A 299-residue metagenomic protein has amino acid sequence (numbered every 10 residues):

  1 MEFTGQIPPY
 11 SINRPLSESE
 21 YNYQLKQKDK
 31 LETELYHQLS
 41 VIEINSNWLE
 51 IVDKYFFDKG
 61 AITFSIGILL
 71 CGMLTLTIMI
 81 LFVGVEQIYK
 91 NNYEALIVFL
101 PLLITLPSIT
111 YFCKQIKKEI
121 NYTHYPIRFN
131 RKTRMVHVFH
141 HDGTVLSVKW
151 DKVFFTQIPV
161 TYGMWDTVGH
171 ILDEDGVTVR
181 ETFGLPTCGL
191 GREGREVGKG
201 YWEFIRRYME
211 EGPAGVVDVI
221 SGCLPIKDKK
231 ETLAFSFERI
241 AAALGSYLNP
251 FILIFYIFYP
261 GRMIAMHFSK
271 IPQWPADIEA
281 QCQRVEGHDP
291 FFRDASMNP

Functional and structural regions predicted by a protein language model:
M1-E43: Short, non-transmembrane cytosolic segments of multipass membrane proteins
V41-K59, W165-V168: Short, hydrophobic/proline-enriched secondary-structure or compact coil segments at domain edges
V52-H124, L233-P299: Alpha-helical transmembrane spans
I116, Y122-T123, V153-I171: Juxtamembrane cytosolic face of transmembrane helices
Y122-D142: N-terminal topogenic membrane-targeting module
P126, G143-V148, V177-T182: Short, mixed charged/polar active-site loops that provide acid/base catalysis or chelate metal/phosphate cofactors
M135-V136, G143-Y162: Phosphoinositide-dependent membrane-docking surfaces
G163-D228: A membrane-cytosol interface segment of integral membrane proteins
